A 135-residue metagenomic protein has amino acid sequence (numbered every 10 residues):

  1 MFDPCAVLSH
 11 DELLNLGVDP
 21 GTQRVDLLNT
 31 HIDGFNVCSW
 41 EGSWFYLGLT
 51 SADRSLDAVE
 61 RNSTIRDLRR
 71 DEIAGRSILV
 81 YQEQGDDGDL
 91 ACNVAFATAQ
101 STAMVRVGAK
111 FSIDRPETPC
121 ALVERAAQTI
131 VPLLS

Functional and structural regions predicted by a protein language model:
M1-P4, E60: Charged, low-complexity surface patches
P4-G21, L134: Amphipathic alpha-helical segments
C5, C38, C120: Short cysteine clusters
D11-L16, F45-L49, A99-S101, A127-I130: Extracellular/mature segments of secreted proteins
N15, D19-Q82: Short, solvent-exposed recognition patches
D67-S135: A short, solvent-exposed beta-edge/loop patch
